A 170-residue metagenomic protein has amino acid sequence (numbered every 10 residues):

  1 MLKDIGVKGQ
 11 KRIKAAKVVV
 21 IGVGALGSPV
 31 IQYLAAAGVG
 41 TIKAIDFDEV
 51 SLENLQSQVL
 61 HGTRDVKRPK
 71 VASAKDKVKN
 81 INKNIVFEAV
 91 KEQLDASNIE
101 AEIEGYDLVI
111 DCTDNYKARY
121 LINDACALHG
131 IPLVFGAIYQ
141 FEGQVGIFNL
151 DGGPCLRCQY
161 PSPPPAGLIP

Functional and structural regions predicted by a protein language model:
M1-P170: Adenine nucleotide-associated cytosolic modules
